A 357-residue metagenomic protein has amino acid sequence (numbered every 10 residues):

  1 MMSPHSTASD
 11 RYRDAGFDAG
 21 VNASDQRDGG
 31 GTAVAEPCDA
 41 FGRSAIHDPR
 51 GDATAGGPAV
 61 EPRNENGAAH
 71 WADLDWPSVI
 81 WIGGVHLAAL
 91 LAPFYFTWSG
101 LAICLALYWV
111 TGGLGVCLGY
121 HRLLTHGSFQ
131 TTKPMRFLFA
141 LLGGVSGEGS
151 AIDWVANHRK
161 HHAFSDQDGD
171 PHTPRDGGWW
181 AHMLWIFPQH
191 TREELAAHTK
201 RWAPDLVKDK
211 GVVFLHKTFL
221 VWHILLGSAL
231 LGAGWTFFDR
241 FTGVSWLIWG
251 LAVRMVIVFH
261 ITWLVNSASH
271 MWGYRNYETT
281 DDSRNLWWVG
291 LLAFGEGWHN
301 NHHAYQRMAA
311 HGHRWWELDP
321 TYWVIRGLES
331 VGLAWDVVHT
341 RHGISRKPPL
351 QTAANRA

Functional and structural regions predicted by a protein language model:
M1-W263, M308-A357: Non-catalytic, topology-defining segments of multipass membrane proteins
S3-T7, S269-W272, F294: Short Pro-Cys-Gly-centered "Cys-loop" motif that presents a nucleophilic cysteine in a tight turn
W109, R122, S267, M271 (+1 more regions): Catalytic glutamate of the conserved HExxH
T111, G115, S269, L291-A293: Short glycine- and Lys/Arg-enriched binding-loop motifs that mark or flank ligand-binding interfaces
A203-K210, W272-W298, A304-Y305: Active-site-proximal inter-transmembrane loops
V258-N276: C-terminal accessory segments of proteins
T262-V265, N285, H302, T321: Short amphipathic alpha-helical surface patches that serve as generic macromolecular interface elements
